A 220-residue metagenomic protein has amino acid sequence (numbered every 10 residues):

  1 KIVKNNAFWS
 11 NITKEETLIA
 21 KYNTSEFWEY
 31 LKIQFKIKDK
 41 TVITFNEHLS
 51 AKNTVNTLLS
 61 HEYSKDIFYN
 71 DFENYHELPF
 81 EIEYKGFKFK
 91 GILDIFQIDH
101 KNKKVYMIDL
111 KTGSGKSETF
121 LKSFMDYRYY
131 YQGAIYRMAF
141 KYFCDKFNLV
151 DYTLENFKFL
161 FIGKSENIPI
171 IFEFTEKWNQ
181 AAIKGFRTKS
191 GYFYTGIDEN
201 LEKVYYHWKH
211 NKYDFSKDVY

Functional and structural regions predicted by a protein language model:
K1-G91: Metal-dependent nuclease catalytic cores that hydrolyze phosphodiester bonds in DNA/RNA, characterized by
N6, I12-T13, K32, M125-Y130 (+1 more regions): Metal-dependent nuclease catalytic regions and adjoining charged, substrate-binding loops involved in nucleic-acid end
T41-F45, S60, S117-T119, E173-Q180 (+1 more regions): General structural signal for secondary-structure boundaries
H48, H61, H76, H100 (+2 more regions): Histidine (H) residue identity feature
D66-N70, Q97-V105, F140-E155: Secondary-structure boundary elements
N74, L93, F157-F159: A broad, low-specificity signal marking well-ordered, structured residues that form hydrophobic/aromatic
E77, F96, L160-I162: Residues in well-ordered beta-strands of folded domains
P79-Y130: Non-catalytic protein-protein interaction segments used by genome-maintenance enzymes to assemble and couple activities
